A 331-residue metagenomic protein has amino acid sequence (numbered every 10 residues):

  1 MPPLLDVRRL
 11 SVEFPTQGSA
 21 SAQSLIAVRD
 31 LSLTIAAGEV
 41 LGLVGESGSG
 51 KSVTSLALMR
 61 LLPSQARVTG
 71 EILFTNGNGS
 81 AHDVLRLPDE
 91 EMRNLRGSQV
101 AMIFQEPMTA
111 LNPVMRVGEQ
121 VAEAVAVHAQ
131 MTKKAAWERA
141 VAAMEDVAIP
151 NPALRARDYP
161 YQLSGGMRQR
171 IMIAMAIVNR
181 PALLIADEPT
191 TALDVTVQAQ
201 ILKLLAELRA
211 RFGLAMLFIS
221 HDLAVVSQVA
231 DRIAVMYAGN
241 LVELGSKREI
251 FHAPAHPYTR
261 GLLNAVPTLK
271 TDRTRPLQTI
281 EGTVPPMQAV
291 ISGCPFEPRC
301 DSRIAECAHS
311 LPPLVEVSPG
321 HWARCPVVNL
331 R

Functional and structural regions predicted by a protein language model:
E46, I185-P189, L193-R275: P-loop NTP-binding/switch modules centered on Walker-like glycine-rich loops
E71-N94, I250: ABC ATPase NBD Q-loop/coupling interface
I72, A135-V147, G261-A265: ABC nucleotide-binding domain "signature" region
A81, P150-A156, L244-R331: Short catalytic/signature loops enriched in Gly
D158-L163, M167: Conserved ABC ATPase signature
V178-A182: A short, proline-enriched helix->beta-strand linker immediately N-terminal to the Walker B motif in ABC-type P-loop
